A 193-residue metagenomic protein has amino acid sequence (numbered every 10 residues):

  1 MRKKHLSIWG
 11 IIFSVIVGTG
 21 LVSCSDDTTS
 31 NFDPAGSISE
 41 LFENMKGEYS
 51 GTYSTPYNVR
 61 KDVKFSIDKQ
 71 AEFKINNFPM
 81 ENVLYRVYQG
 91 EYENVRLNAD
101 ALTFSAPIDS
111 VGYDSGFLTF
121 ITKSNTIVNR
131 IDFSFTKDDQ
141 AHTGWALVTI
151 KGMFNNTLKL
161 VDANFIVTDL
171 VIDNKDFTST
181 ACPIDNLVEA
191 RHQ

Functional and structural regions predicted by a protein language model:
R2-H5, S14-E48: Bacterial Sec-dependent N-terminal signal peptides
P34-Q193: First exposed extracellular module after export/assembly in secreted or surface-exposed proteins
